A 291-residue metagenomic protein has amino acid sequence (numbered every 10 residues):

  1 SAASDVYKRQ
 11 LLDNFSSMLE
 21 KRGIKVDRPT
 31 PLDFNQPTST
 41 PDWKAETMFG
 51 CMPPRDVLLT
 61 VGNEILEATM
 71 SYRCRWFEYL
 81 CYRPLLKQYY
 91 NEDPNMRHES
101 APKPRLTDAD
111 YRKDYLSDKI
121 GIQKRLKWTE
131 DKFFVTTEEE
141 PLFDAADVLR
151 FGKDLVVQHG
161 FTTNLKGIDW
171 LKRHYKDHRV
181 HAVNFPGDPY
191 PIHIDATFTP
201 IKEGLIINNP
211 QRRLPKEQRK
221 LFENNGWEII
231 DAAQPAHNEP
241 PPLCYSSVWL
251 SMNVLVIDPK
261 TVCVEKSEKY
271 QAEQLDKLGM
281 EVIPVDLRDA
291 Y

Functional and structural regions predicted by a protein language model:
S1-Y291: The feature marks the mature, well-folded catalytic cores of soluble enzymes
